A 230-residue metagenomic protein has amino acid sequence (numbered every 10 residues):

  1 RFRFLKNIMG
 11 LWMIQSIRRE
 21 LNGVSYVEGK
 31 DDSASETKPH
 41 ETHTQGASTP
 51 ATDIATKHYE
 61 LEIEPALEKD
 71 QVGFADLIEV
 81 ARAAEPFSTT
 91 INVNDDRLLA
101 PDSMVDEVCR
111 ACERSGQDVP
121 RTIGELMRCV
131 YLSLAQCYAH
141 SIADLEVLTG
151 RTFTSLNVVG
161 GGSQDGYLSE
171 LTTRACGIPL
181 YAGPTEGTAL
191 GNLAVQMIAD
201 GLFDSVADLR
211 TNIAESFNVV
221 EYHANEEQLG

Functional and structural regions predicted by a protein language model:
R1-S155, Q164-T188, A194-E227: Active-site core segments that coordinate phosphate-bearing ligands/cofactors across diverse enzyme families
